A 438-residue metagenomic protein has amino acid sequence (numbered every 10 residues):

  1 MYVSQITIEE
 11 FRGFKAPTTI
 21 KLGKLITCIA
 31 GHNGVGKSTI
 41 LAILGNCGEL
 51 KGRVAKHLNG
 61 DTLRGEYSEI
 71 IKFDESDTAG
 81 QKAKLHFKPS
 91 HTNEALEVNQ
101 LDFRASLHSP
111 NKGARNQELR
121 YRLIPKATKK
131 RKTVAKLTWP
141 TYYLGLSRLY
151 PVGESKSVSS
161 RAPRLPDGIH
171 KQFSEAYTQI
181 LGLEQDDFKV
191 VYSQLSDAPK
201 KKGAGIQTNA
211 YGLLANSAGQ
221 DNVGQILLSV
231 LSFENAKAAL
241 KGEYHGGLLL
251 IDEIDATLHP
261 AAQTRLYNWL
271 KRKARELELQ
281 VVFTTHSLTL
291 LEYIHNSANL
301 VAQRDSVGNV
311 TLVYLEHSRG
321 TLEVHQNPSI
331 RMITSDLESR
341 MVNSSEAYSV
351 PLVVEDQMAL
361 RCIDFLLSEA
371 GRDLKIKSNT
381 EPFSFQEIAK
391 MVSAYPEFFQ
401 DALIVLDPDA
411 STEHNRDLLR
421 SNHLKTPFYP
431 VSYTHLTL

Functional and structural regions predicted by a protein language model:
M1-K37, I43-G48, L214-H325: Switch/communication elements of ASCE P-loop NTPase nucleotide-binding domains
M1-V152, R164-I169: P-loop NTPase switch/coupling surface
F11, A16, V35, I40 (+3 more regions): The feature marks helicase ATPase cores and/or their adjacent C-terminal helical subdomains in SF1/SF2/AAA+ helicases
K129, E292-S411: RecA-like P-loop NTPase motor core
P140, G247-L248, V350, A402: The start of beta-strands in P-loop NTPase/AAA+ ATPase cores
Y142, L146-Y244: Extended helical coiled-coil dimerization/tether regions that scaffold and oligomerize large DNA-maintenance assemblies
L149-P151, A162-P163, D255-T257, Q357-R361 (+2 more regions): Short acidic, S/G/P-rich loop/turn micro-motifs used as interaction or catalytic elements
T434-L438: Conserved small/polar residues in nucleotide/adenosyl-binding loops
